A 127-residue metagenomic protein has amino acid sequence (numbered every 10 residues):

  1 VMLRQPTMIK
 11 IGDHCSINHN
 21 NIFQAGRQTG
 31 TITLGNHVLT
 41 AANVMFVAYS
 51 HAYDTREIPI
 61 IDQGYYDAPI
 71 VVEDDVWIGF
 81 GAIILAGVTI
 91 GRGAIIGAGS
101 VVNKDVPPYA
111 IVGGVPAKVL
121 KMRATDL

Functional and structural regions predicted by a protein language model:
V1-V88, V115-P116, R123-A124: Flexible, glycine/small-residue-enriched loop-and-beta-strand segment within the central core of proteins
S16, W77, I95, V101 (+1 more regions): Short-chain dehydrogenase/reductase
A42, A98, P108: Residues that flank catalytic or metal-binding motifs in active/ligand-binding sites
H51-Y53, G91, P107-Y109: Short conserved catalytic/interaction loops centered on acidic-Pro-aromatic/His motifs
G79-I95, S100-K104: Beta-rich strand-turn-strand
V106, I111-L127: C-terminal end-helix/capping segment
